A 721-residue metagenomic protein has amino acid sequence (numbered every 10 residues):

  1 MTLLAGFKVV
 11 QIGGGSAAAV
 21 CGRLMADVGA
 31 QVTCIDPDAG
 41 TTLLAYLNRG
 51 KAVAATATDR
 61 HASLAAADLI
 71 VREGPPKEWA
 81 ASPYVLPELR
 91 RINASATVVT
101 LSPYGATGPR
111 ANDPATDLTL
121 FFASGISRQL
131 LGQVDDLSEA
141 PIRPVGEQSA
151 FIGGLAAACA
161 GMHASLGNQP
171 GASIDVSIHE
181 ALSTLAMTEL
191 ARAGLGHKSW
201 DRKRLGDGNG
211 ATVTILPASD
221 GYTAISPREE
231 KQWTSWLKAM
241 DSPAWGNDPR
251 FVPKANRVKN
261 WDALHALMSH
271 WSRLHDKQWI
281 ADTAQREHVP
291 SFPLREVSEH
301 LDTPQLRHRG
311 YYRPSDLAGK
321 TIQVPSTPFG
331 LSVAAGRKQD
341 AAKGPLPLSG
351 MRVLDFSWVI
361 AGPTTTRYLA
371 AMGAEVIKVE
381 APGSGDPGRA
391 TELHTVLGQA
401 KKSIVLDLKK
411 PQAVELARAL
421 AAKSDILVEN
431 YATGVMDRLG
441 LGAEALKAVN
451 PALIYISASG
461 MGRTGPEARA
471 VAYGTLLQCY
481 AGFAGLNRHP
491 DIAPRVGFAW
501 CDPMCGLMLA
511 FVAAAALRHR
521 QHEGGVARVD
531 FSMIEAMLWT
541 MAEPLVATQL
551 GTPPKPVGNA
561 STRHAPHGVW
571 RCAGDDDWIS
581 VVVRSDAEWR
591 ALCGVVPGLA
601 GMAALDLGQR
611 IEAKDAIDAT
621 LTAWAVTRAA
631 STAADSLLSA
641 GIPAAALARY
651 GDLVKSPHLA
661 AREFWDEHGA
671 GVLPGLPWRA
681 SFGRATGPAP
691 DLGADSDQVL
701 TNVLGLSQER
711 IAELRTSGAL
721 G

Functional and structural regions predicted by a protein language model:
M1-T41, A55-T107, L130, V134 (+6 more regions): Acyl-CoA thioester-binding alpha/beta core of soluble enzymes
G14, E147-A150, W358-V359, K409 (+1 more regions): Alpha-helix N-cap/helix-initiation motif
A45-T56, L393-L408, C479: N-terminal glycine-rich dinucleotide-binding loop that anchors FAD/FMN and/or NAD(P) in oxidoreductases
Y84-N93, T97-L118, A123, L441-N450 (+2 more regions): Rossmann-fold NAD(P)-binding glycine/threonine-rich loop
T116-I126, A150-G154, V471-G482, C501-L509: Active-site PLP attachment segment
S124-V145, A481-G497: The feature captures the short pre-catalytic strand/loop hairpin that immediately precedes and shapes the active-site
S138-S149, P217-D220, D491-C501, C572-D576 (+1 more regions): Flexible glycine/proline-enriched surface loops and loop-helix/loop-strand junctions
